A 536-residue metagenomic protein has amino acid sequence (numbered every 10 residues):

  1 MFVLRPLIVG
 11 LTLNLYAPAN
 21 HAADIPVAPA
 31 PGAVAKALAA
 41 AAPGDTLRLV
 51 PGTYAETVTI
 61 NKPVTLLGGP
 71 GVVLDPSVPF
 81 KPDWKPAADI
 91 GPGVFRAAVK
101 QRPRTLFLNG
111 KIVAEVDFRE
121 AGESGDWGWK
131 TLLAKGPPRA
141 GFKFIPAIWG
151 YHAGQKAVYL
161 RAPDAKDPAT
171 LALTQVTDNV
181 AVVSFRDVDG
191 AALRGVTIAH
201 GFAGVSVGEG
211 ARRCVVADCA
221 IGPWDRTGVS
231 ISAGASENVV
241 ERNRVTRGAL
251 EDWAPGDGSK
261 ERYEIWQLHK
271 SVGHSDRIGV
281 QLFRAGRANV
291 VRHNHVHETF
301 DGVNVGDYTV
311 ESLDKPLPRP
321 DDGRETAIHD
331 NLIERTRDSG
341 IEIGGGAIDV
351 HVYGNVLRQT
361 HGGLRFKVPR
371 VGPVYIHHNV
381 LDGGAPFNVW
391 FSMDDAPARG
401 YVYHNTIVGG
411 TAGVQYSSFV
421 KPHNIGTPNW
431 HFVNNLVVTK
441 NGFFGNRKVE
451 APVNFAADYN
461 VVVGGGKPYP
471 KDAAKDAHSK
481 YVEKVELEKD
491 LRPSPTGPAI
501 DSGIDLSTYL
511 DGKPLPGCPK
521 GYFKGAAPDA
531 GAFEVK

Functional and structural regions predicted by a protein language model:
A33-K36, A40-V207, R212, G222 (+9 more regions): Extracellular polysaccharide-degrading/modifying enzymes targeting complex plant/algal/animal polysaccharides
P43, R48, Y54, I60 (+26 more regions): Repetitive beta-strand solenoid architecture
E56-T57, N61-T65, H351-V368, G372-R492 (+1 more regions): Predominantly extracellular beta-rich ligand-binding scaffolds that present long acidic/polar faces for carbohydrate
D83-V94, V176-V183, H200-A203, P223-S232 (+7 more regions): Extracellular beta-strand/beta-solenoid scaffold signature
V183-A192, G210-V215, I231-E241, R277-V290 (+6 more regions): Surface-exposed loop/turn motifs in large extracellular/passenger domains
